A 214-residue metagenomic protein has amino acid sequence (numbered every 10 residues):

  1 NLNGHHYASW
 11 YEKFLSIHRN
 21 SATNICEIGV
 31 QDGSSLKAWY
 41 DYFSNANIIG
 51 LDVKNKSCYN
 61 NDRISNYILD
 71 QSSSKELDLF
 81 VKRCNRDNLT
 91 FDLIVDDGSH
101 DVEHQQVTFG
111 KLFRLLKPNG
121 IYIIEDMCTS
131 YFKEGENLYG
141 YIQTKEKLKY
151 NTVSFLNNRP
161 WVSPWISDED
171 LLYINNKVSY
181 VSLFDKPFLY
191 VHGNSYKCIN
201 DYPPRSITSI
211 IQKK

Functional and structural regions predicted by a protein language model:
N1-V95, S99-I124, C128-K214: A short alpha-helical cap/connector motif
